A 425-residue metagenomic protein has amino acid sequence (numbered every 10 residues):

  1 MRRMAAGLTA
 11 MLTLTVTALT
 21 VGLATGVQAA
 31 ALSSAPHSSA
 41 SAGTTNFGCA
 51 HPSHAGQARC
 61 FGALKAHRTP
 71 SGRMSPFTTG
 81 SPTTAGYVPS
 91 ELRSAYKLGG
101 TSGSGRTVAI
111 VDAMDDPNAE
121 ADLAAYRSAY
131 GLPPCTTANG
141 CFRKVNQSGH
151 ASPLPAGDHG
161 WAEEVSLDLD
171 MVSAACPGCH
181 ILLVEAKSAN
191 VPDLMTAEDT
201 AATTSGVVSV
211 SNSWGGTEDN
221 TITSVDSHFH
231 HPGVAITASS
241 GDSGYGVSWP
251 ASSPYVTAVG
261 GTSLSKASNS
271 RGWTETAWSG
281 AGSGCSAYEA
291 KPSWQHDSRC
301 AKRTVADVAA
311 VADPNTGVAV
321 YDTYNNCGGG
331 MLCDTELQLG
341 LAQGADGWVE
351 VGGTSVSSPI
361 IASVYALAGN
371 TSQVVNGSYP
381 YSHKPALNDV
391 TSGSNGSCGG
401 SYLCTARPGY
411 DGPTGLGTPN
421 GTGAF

Functional and structural regions predicted by a protein language model:
R2-A175, I181-K187, S213, A235-T237 (+1 more regions): N-terminal zymogen propeptides
A174-A175, C179-F425: Extracellular protease catalytic domains of secreted zymogens
